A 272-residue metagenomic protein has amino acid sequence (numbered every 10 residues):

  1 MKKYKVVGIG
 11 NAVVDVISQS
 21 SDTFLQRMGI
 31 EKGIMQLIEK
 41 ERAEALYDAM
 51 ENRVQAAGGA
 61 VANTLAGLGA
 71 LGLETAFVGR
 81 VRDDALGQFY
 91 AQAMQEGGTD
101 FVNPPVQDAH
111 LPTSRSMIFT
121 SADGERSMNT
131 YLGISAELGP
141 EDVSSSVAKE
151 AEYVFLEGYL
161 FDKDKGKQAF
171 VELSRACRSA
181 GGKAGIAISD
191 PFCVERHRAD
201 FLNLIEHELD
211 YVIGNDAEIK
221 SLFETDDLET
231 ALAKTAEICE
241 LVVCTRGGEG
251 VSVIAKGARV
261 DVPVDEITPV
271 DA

Functional and structural regions predicted by a protein language model:
M1-V7, A12, Q26-K32, L37 (+5 more regions): Conserved phosphate-binding/catalytic region of the ribokinase-like
M1-V78, Q88-F89, P263, T268-V270: Glycine-rich phosphate/adenosyl-contacting loop at the front of the ribokinase-like
I9-N11, R80-D83, T120-A122, Y131 (+1 more regions): Cofactor-binding loop segments of dinucleotide-utilizing enzymes, especially the Rossmann-like FAD- and NAD(P)+-binding
G72, G98, S179-G181: Glycine-centered short loops/turns at secondary-structure junctions
T75, F101, A184-G185, V242: Hydrophobic beta-strand scaffold residues
A93-H110: A glycine-rich helix N-cap at a beta->alpha junction
V102-Q107, I118-D164: Conserved phosphate-binding/catalytic loop of the ribokinase/pfkB sugar-kinase fold
Y153-A233, E249-V251: Conserved beta-alpha-beta core of the PfkB/ribokinase-like small-molecule kinase fold
